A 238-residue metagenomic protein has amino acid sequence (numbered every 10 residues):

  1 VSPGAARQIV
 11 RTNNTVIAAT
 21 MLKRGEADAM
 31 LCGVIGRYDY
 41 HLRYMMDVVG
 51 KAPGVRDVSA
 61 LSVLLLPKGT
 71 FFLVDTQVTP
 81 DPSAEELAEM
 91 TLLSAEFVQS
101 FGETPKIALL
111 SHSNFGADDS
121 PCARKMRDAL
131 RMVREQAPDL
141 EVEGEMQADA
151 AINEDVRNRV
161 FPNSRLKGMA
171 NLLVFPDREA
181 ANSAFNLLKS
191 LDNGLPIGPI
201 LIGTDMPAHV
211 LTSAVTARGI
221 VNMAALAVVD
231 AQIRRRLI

Functional and structural regions predicted by a protein language model:
V1-I238: Anion-binding alpha/beta catalytic cores of soluble intermediary-metabolism enzymes, centered on
